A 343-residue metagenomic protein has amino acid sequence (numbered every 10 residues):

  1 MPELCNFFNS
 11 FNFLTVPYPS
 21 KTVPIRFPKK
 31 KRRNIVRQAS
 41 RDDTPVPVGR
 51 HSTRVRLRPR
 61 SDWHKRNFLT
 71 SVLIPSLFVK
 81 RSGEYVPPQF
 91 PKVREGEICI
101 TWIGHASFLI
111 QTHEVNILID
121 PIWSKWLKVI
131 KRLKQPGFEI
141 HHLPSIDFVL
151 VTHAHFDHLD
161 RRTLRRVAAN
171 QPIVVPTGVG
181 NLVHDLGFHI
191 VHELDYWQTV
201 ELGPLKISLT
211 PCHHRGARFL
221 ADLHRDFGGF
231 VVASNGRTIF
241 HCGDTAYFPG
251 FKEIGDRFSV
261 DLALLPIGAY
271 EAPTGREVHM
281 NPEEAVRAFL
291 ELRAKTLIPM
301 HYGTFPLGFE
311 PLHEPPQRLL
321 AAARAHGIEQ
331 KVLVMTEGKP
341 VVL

Functional and structural regions predicted by a protein language model:
F13, K21, K29-K30: Charged/polar low-complexity intrinsically disordered segments
I25-N116, W123-K125, E314-Q317, K339: Zn-dependent metallo-beta-lactamase
D43, V48-P59, F148, P172-L182 (+1 more regions): Cap/insert and terminal regions of metallo-dependent hydrolase folds
P75-E95, V175-R237, R318-L343: Metallo-beta-lactamase
V79-E95, I103, S107-A154, R161-R166 (+3 more regions): Pre-active-site segment of Zn-dependent metallo-hydrolases
I110, D120, H153, D160 (+5 more regions): Divalent metal-coordination and catalytic microenvironments
L143, R161-I173, P204, P211-H279 (+2 more regions): Mobile, glycine- and charge-enriched loop segments and immediately flanking short secondary-structure elements within
